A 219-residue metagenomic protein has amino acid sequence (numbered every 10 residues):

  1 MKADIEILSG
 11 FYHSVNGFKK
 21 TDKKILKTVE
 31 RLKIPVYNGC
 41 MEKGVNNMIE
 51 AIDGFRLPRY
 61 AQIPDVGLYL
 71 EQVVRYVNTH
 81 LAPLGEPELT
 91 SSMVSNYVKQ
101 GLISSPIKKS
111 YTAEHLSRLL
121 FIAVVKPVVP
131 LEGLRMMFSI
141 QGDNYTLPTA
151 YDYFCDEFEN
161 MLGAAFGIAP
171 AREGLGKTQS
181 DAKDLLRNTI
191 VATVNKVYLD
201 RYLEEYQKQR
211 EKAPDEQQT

Functional and structural regions predicted by a protein language model:
M1-I7: Extreme N-terminal basic, low-complexity initiation segments that serve as generic localization/processing leaders
I7, I25, L32-K33, P127 (+1 more regions): Short intrinsically disordered, low-complexity segments
L8-S9, T21: Low-complexity, intrinsically disordered Ser/Thr/Pro- and acidic-rich segments
Y12-H13, K23, K27, R31-M41: Short, positively charged and aromatic/hydrophobic N-terminal segments
S14, V36, D215-T219: Generic low-complexity segments that are intrinsically disordered, proline-rich and/or Lys/Arg-biased
L32-G142: Basic helix-turn-helix/winged-helix DNA-binding cores and closely related short helical interaction motifs
T146-T219: Intrinsically disordered, low-complexity, charge-dense segments enriched in Lys/Arg and Glu/Asp interspersed
